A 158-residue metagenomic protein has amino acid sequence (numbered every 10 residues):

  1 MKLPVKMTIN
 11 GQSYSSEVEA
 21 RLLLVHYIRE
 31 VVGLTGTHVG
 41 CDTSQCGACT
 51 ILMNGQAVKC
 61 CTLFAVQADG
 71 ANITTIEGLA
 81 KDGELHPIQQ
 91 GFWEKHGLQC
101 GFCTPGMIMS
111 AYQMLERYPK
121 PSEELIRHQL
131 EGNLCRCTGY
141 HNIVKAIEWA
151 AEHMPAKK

Functional and structural regions predicted by a protein language model:
M1-K158: Signature of N-terminal electron-transfer/Fe-S-associated modules in redox systems
